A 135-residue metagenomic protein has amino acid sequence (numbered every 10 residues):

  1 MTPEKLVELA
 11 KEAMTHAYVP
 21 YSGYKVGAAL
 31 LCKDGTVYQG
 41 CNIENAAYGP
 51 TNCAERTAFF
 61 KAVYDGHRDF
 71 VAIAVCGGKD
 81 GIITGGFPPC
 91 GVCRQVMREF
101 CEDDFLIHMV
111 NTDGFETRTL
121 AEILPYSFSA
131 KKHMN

Functional and structural regions predicted by a protein language model:
M1-E4, M134-N135: Basic/polar N-terminal segments that are highly enriched at the extreme N-terminus, encompassing both cleavable
P3, E8, C90-R94: Charged, amphipathic alpha-helical segments
E4-V19: Short, basic/aromatic recognition patches
S22: Active-site segments that bind and position negatively charged phosphate/pyrophosphate groups
K25-C32: Short beta-strand scaffold segments in enzyme catalytic cores
Q39-K132: Zn2+-dependent cytidine deaminase-like catalytic core
